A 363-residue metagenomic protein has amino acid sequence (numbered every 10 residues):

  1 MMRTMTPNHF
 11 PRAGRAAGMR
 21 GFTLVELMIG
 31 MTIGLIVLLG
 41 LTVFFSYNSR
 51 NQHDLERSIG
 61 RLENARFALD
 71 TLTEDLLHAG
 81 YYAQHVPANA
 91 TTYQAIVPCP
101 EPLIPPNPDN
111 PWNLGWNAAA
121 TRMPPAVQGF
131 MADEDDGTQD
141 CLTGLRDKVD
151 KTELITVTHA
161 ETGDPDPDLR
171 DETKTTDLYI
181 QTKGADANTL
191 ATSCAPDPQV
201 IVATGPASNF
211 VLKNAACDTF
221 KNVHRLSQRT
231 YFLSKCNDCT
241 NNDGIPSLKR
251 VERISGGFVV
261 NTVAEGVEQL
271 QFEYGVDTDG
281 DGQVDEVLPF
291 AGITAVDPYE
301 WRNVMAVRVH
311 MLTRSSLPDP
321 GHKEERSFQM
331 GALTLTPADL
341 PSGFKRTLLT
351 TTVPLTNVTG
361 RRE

Functional and structural regions predicted by a protein language model:
M1-A17: N-terminal secretory signal peptides that target proteins for export/translocation
R3-T4, R20-T73, L77-A79, R362: Aliphatic-rich helix starts adjacent to a transmembrane/signal segment
H9, G14, F44-F45, G60 (+1 more regions): A general, composition-driven signal for non-globular sequence regions
P11-R12, T23, M31, N48 (+3 more regions): Intrinsically disordered, low-complexity segments enriched in polar/charged residues with Gly/Pro, especially when
A68-A306, H310, P318-K345, T350 (+1 more regions): N-terminal pilin/flagellin-like segments and related low-complexity appendage regions
